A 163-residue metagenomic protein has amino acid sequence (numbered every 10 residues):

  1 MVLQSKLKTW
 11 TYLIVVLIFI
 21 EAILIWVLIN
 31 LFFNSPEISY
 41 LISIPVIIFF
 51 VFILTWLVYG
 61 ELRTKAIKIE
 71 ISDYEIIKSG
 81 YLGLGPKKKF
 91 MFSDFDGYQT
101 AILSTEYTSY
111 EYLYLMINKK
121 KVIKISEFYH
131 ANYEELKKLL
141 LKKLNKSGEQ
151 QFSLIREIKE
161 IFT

Functional and structural regions predicted by a protein language model:
M1-I38, I161-T163: N-terminal membrane-targeting/pre-transmembrane regions
L17-I25, I47-V58: Hydrophobic alpha-helical transmembrane segments of multipass integral membrane proteins
S35-F49: Hydrophobic alpha-helical transmembrane segments
I53-K89: Conserved beta-hairpin
K78-E135, K159-T163: Non-transmembrane, membrane-adjacent beta-strand/coil modules in membrane-associated proteins and peripheral
L141-T163: Cytosol-/stroma-facing membrane-proximal "stalk/adaptor" domains immediately downstream of transmembrane anchors
